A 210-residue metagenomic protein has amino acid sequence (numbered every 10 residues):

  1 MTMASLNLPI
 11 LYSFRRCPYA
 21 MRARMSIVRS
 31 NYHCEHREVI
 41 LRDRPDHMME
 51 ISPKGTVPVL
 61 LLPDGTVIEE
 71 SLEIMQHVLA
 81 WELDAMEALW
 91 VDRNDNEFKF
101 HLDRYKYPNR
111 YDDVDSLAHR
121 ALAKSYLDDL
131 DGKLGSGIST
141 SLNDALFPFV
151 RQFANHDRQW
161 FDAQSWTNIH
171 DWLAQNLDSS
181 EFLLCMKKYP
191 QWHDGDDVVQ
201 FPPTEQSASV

Functional and structural regions predicted by a protein language model:
M1-Y126, D131: GST-like domain detector, emphasizing the conserved glutathione-binding G-site in the N-terminal thioredoxin-like
V28, D178, V210: Short polybasic/polar patches that bind polyanions
S52-G55, L72, L102, N143 (+3 more regions): Solvent-exposed, flexible loop/coil residues
P63, F147, K188: Conserved residues at the C-terminal ends of beta-strands
H77, H156, C185: Residues that scaffold the ATP/ADP-binding catalytic core of kinase and kinase-like folds
W90-D178: GST-like fold's C-terminal all-alpha helical module
R104-K106, Q175-D194: Charged/polar, low-hydrophobicity segments characteristic of intrinsically disordered regions and flexible loops
Y189-V210: Acidic/histidine-enriched, glycine/proline-rich intrinsically disordered or flexible terminal extensions
